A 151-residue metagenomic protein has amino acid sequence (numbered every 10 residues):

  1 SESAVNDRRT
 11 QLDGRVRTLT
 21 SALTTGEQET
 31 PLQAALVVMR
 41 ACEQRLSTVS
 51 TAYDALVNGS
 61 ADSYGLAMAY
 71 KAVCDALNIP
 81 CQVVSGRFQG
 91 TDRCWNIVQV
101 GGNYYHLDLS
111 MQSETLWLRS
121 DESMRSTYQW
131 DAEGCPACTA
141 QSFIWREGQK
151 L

Functional and structural regions predicted by a protein language model:
S1-D13, E122, S126-A132: Non-catalytic ligand/cofactor/substrate-binding and regulatory segments of enzyme domains
A4-L56: Secondary-structure boundary elements
D7, C81-S85, A140: Generic structural motif
T30-Q33, N58, A69, T91 (+2 more regions): Generic structural microfeature
T48-A72: Conserved active-site-adjacent core of cysteine acyl-enzyme catalytic domains
Y64-Q129: Hydrophobic/aromatic-rich core segments of domains that either
L116-L151: Low-complexity, Gly/Ser/Thr/Pro-rich intrinsically disordered linker/tail segments
